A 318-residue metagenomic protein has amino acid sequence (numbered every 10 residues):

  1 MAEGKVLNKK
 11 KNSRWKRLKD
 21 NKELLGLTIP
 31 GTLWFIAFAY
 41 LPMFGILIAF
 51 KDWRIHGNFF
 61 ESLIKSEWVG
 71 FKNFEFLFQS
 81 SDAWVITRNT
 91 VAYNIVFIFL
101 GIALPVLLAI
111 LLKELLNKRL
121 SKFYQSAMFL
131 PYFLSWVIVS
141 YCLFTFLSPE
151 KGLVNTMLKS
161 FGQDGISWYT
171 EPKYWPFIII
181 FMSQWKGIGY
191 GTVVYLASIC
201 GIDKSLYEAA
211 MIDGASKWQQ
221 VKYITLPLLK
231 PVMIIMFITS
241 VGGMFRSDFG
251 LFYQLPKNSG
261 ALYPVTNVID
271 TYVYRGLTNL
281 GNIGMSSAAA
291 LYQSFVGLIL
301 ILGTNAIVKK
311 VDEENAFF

Functional and structural regions predicted by a protein language model:
M1-L18: Short, Lys/Arg-rich, polar N-terminal cytosolic tail immediately upstream of the first transmembrane signal-anchor
K16-F318: A structural signal for multi-pass alpha-helical bundles of membrane permease subunits that mediate small-molecule
